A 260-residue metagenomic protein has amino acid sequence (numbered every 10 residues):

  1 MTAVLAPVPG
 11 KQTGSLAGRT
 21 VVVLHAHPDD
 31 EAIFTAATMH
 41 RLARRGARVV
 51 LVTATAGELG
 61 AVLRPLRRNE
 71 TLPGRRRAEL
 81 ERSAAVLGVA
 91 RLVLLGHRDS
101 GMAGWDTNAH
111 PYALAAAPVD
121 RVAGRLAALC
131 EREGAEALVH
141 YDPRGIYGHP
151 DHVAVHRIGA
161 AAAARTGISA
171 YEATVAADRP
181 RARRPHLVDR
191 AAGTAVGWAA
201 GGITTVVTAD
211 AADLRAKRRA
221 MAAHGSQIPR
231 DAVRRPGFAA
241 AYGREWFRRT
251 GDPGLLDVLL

Functional and structural regions predicted by a protein language model:
M1-E133, A161, G254: Active-site rim/loop-helix segments in enzyme catalytic domains that contact anionic ligands
M1-V22, T107-N108, Y112, A116-L260: Metal-dependent de-N-acetylase/amidase catalytic core
